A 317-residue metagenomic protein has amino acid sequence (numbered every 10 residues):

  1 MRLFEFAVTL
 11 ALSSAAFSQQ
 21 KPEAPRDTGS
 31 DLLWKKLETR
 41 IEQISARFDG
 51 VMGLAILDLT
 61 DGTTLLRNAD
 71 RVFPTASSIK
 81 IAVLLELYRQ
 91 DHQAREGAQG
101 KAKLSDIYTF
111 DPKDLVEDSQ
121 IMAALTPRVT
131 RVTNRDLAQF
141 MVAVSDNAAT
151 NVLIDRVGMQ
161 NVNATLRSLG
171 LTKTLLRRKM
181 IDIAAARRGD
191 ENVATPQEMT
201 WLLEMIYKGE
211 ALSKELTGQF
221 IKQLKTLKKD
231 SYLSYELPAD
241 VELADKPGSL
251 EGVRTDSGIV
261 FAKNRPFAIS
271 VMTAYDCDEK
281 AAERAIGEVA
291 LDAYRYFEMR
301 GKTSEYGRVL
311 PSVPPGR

Functional and structural regions predicted by a protein language model:
R2-T9: Sec-dependent signal peptide recognition, specifically the positively charged N-region followed immediately by
Q20-I44, R156-G158, W201-S231, P247-R317: Structured C-terminal helix/loop/strand segments within mature extracytoplasmic catalytic/sensor domains
K36-A69: A short, well-structured edge-of-sheet supersecondary motif
V51, T130, N151-K208: Mid-domain, small-residue-enriched loop/turn segments at the edges of structured enzyme/sensor domains
L59-T60, K101-M122, V157-G158, Q223 (+1 more regions): Acidic helix-start/capping segments at beta-turn-to-alpha-helix junctions
G62, P74-Y108, I269: Active-site SXXK
K113-N151, M159, N192: Conserved catalytic neighborhood of penicillin-recognizing serine enzymes
